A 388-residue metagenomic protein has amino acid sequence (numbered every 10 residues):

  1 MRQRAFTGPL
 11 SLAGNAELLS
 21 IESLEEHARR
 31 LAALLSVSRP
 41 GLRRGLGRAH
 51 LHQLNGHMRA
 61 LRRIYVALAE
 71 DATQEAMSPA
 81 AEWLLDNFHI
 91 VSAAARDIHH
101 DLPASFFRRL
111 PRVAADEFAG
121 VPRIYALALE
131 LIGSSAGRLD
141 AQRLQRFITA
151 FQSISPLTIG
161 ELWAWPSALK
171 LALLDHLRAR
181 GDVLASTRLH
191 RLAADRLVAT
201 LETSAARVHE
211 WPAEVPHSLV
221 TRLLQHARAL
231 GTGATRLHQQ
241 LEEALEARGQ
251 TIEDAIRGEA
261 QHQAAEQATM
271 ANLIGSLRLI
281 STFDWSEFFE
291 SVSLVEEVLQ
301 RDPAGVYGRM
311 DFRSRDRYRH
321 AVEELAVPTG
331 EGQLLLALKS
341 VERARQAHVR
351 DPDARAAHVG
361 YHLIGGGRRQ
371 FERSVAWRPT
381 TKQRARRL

Functional and structural regions predicted by a protein language model:
M1-E22, A28-M58, R62-Q74, H100 (+2 more regions): Basic, amphipathic N-terminal segments
H50, H57, A80, N87 (+2 more regions): Amphipathic alpha-helix face/heptad-repeat signature
M58, R62-Y65, A69, S92-L102 (+3 more regions): A structural signal for well-ordered alpha-helices, especially hydrophobic packing surfaces of coiled-coils
A72-E82, G160-W163: Short, surface-exposed loop/turn segments at secondary-structure junctions
A76-Q142: Active-site acidic catalytic loop and adjacent metal/ATP-binding pocket of ATP-dependent phosphoryl transfer enzymes
P103, F107-L110, A185, L189-L192 (+1 more regions): Structured alpha-helical bundle/scaffold domains in large eukaryotic membrane-trafficking regulators
G120-L162, L169-S186: Active-site activation/catalytic loop segments of kinase-like enzymes and analogous catalytic loops in related
A168, R180, K339-R343: Short acidic/histidine-centered micro-motifs embedded in hydrophobic/aromatic stretches that mark compact functional
